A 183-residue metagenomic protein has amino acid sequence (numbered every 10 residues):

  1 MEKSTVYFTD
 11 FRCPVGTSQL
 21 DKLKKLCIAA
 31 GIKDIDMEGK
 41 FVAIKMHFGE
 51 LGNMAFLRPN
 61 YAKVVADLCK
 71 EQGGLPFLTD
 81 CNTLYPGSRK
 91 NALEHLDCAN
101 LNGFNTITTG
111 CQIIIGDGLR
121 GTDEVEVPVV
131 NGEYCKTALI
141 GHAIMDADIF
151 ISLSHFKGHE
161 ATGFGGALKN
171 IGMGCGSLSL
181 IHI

Functional and structural regions predicted by a protein language model:
M1-I181: N-terminal and secondary-structure boundary signal
